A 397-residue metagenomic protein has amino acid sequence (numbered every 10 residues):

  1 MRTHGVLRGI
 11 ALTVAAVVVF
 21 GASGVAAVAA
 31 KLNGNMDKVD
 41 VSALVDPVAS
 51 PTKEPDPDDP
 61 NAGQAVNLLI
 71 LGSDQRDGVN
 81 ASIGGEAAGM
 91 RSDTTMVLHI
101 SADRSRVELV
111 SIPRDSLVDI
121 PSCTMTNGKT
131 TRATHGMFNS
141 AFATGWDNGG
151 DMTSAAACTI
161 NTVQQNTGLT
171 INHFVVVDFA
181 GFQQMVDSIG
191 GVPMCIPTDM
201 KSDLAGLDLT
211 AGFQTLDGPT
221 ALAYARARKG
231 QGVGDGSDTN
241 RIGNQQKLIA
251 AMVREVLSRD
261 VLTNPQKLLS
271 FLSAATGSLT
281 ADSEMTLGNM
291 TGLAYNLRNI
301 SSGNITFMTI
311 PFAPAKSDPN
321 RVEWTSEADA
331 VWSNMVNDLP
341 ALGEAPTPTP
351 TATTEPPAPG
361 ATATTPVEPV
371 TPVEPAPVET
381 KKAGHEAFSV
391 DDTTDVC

Functional and structural regions predicted by a protein language model:
R2-C397: Non-catalytic, solvent-exposed segments at the cell envelope interface
